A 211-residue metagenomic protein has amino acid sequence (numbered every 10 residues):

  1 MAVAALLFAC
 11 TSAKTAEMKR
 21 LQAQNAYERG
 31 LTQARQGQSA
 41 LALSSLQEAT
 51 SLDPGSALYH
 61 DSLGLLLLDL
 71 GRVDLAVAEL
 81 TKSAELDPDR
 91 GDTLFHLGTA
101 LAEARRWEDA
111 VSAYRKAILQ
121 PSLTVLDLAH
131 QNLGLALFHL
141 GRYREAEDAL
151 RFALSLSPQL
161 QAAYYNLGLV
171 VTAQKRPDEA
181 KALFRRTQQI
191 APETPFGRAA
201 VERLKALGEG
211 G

Functional and structural regions predicted by a protein language model:
L7-N25: Bacterial Sec signal peptide processing site at the extreme N-terminus
Q22, S56, R90, T124-L126 (+2 more regions): Residue-level recognition of tetratricopeptide repeat
E28, S62, H96, N132 (+2 more regions): Canonical tetratricopeptide repeat
L52, L86, Q120-S122, L156 (+1 more regions): Structural marker of alpha-solenoid helical repeat scaffolds
Y59, T93, L126-A129, A163 (+2 more regions): TPR alpha-solenoid repeat register
